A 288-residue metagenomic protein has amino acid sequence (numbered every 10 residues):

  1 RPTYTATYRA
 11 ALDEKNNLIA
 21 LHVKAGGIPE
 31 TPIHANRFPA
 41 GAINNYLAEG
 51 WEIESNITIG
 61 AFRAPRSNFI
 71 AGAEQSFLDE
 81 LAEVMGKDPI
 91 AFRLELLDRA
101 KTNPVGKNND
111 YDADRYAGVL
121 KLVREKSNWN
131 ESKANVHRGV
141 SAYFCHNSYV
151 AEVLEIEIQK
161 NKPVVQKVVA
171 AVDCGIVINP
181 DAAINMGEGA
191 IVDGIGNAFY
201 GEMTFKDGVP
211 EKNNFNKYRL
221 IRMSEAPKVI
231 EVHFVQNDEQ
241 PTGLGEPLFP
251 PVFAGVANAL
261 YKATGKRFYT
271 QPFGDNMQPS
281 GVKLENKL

Functional and structural regions predicted by a protein language model:
R1-L288: Cofactor-binding beta-sheet edge motifs in enzyme active sites
